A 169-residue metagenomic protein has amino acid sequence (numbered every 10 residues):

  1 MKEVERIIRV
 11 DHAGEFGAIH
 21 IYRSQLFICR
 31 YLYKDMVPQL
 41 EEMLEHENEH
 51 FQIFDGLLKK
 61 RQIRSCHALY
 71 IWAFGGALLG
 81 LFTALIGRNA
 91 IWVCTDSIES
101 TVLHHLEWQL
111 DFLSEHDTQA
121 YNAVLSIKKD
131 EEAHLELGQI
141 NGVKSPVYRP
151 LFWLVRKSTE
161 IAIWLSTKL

Functional and structural regions predicted by a protein language model:
M1-L169: Non-heme di-metal
